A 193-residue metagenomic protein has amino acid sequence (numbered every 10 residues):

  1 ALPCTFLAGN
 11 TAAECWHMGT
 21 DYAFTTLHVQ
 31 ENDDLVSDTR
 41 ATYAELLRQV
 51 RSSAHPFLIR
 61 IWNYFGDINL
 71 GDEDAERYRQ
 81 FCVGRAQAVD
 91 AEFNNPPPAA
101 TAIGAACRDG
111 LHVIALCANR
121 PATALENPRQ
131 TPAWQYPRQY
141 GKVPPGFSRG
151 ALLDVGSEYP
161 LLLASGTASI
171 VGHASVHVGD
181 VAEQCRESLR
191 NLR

Functional and structural regions predicted by a protein language model:
A1-N191: N-terminal presequence-like segments and the immediate start of the first folded domain
